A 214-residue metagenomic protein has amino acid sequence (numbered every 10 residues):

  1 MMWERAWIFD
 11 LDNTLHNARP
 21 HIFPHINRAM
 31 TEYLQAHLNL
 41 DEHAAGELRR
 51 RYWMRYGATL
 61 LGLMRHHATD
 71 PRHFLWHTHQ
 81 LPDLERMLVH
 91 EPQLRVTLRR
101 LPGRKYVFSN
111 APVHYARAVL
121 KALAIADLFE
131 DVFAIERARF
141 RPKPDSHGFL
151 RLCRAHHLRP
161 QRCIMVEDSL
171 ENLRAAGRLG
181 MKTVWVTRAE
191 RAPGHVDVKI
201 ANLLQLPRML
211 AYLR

Functional and structural regions predicted by a protein language model:
M1-R5, R99, P112-R214: Asp-based, Mg2+/Mn2+-dependent phosphohydrolase catalytic module
M2-P92, H114: N-terminal helical cap/lid subdomain that shapes the substrate entry/recognition surface in HAD-like hydrolases
T14, S109, D168: Conserved G/P- and acidic residue-centered "switch" motifs that form tight phosphate/ATP-binding loops in soluble
N17, V107-S109, W185: Hydrophobic residues in well-ordered beta-strands that form the structural core
L40, T69, G103, L158 (+1 more regions): Short glycine/serine/threonine/alanine-rich loop segments
G57, E91-R95, S146, I200: Structural motif corresponding to alpha-helix initiation and N-cap regions
H73-R86, L94-L123, D131-I135: Substrate-recognition element of Asp-dependent hydrolases with the DxDx(T/V) motif
